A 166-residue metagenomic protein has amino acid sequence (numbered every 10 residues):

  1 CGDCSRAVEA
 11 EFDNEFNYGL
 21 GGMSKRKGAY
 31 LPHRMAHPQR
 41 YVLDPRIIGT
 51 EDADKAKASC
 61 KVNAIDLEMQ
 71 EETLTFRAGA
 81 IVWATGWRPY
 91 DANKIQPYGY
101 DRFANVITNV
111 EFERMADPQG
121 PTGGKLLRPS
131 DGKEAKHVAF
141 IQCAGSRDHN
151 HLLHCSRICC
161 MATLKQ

Functional and structural regions predicted by a protein language model:
C1-Q166: Residues forming the flavin
